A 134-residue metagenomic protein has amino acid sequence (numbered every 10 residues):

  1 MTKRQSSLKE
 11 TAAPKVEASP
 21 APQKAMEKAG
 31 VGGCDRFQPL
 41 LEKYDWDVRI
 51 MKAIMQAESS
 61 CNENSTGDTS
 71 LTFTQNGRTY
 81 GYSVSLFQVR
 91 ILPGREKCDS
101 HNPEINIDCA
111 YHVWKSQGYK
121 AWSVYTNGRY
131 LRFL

Functional and structural regions predicted by a protein language model:
M1-C61: Export/targeting segments at the very N-terminus of extracytoplasmic proteins
I50-A53, N64-S70, N76-L134: Catalytic and binding regions of secreted/periplasmic enzymes and modules that target cell-wall glycans
